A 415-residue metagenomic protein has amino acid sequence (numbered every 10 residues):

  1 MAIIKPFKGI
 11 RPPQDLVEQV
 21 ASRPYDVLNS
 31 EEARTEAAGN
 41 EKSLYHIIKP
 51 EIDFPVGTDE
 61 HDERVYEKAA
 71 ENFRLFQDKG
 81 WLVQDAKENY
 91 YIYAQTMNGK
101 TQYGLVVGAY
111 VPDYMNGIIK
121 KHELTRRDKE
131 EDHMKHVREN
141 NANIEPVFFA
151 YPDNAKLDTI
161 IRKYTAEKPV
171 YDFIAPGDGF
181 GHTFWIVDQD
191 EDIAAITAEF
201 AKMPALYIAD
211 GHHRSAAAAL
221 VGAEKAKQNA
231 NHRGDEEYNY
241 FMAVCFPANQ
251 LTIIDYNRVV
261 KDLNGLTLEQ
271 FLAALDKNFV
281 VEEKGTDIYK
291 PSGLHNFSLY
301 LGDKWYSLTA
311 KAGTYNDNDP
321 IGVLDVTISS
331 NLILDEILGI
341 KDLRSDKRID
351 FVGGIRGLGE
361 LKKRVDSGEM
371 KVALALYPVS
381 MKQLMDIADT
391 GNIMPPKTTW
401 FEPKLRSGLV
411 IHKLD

Functional and structural regions predicted by a protein language model:
M1-D415: Surface-exposed, charge/polar-rich loops and edge strands
